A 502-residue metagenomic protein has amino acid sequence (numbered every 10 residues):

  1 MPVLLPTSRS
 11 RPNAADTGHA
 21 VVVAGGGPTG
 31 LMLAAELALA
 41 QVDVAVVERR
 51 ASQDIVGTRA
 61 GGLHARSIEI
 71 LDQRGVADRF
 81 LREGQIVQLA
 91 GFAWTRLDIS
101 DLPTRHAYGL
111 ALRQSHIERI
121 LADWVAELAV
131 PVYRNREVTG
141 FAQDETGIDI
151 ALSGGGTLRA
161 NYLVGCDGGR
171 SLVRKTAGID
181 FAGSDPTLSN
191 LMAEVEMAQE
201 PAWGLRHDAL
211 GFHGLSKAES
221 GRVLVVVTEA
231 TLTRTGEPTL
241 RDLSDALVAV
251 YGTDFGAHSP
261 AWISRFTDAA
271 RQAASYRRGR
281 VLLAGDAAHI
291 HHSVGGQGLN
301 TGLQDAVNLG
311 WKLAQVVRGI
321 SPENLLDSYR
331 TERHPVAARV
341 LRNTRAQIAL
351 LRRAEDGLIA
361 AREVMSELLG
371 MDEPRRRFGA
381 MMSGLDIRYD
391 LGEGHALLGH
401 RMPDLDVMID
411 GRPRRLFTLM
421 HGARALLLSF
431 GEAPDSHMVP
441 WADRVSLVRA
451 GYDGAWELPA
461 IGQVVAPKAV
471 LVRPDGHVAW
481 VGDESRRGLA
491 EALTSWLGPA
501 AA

Functional and structural regions predicted by a protein language model:
M1-A20, A24, L39-A40, W94 (+3 more regions): Helical substrate-recognition/capping region of FAD-dependent monooxygenase/halogenase enzymes
M1-R362, S366-G370: Core Rossmann-like FAD-binding/catalytic domain of the broad FAD-dependent monooxygenase superfamily
